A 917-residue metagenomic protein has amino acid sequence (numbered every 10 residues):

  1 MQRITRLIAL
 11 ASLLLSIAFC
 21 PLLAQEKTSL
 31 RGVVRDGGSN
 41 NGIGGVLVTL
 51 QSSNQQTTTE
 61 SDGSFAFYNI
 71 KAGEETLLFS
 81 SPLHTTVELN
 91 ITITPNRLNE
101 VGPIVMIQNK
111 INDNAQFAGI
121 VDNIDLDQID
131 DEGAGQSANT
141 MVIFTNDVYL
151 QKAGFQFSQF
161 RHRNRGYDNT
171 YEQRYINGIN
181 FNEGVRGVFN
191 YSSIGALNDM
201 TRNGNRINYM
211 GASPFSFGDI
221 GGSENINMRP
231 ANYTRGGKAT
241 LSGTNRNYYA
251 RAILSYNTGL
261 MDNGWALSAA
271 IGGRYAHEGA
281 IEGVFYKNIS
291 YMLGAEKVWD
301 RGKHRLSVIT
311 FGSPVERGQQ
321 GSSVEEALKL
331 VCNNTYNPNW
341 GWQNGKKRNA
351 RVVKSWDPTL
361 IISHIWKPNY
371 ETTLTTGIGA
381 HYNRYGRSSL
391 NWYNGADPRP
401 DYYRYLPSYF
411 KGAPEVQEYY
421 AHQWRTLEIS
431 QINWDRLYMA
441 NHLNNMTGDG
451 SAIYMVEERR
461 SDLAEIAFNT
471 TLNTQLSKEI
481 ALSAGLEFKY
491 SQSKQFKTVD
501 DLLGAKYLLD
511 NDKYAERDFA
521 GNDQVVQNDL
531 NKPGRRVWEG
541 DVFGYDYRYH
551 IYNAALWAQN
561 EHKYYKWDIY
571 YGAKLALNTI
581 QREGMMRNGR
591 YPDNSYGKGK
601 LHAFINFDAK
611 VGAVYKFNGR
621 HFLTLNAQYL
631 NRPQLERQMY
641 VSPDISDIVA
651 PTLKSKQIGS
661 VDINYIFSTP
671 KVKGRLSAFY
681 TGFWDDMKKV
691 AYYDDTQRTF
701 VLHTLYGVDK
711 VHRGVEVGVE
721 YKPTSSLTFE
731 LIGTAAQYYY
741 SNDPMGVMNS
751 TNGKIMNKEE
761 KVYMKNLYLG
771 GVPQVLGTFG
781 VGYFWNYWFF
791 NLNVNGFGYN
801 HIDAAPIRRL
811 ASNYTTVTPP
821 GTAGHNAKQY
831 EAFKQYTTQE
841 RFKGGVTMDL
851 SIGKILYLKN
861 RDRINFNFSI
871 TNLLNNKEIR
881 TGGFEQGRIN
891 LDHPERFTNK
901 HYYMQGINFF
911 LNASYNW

Functional and structural regions predicted by a protein language model:
S29, G243-A276, A280-Q320, V352 (+2 more regions): Transmembrane beta-barrel wall of Gram-negative outer-membrane proteins
N139-N180: Extracytoplasmic beta-strand/coil segments of soluble accessory domains associated with Gram-negative outer-membrane
M141, L150, I179-M210, I226-R229 (+2 more regions): Short acidic/polar hinge/loop motifs at secondary-structure boundaries that mediate gating or recognition
R305-S363, G386-E457, G521-W538, A691: Acidic/polar loop-and-plug regions of large Gram-negative outer-membrane beta-barrel proteins
S322-S323, N531-R536, T579-R590, L601 (+7 more regions): Surface-exposed extracellular loop regions of Gram-negative outer-membrane beta-barrel proteins, predominantly
M455, A481-N618, M745: Signature of Gram-negative outer-membrane beta-barrel scaffolds
Y680-G682, H703-R808, S914-N916: Gram-negative outer-membrane beta-barrel transporters
S726-F729, G796-K828, K854-W917: C-terminal beta-signal and adjacent terminal beta-strands/loops of Gram-negative outer-membrane beta-barrel proteins
